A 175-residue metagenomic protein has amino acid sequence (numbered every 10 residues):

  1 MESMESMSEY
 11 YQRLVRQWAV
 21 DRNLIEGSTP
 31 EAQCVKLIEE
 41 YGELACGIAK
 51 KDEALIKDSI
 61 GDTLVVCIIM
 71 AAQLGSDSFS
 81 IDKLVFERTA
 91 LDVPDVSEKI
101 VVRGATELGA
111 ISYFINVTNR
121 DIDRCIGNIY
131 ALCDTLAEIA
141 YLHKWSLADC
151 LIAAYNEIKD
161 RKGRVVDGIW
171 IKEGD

Functional and structural regions predicted by a protein language model:
M1-D175: Flexible "arm" and connector segments at domain edges
